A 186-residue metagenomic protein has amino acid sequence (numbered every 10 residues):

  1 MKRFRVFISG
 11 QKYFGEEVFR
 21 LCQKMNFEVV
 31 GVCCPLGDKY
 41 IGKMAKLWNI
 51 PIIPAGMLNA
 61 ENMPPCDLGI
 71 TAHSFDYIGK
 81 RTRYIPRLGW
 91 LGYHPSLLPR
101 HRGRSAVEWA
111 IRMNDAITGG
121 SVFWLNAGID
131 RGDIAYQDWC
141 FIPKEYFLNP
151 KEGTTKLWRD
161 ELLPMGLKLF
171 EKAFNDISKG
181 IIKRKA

Functional and structural regions predicted by a protein language model:
M1-P35: N-terminal Rossmann-like dinucleotide-binding module
F4, H73-A186: Donor/substrate-binding cores of folate-linked one-carbon enzymes
R5, V30, P65-D67, L88: Conserved acidic residues
M25, L47-N49, I85-P86: Short, structured coil segments at secondary-structure junctions
L36-N49: N-terminal beta-loop-helix "entrance" segment that forms/cooperates in small-molecule cofactor or anionic ligand
P51-M57: Short acidic-hydrophobic, aromatic-tinged amphipathic segments that line or gate anion-handling sites
M57-D67: Short amphipathic alpha-helix with an adjacent loop that forms part of the alpha/beta core around
G69-T71: N-terminal Rossmann-like NAD(P) cofactor-binding module of classical short-chain dehydrogenase/reductase
